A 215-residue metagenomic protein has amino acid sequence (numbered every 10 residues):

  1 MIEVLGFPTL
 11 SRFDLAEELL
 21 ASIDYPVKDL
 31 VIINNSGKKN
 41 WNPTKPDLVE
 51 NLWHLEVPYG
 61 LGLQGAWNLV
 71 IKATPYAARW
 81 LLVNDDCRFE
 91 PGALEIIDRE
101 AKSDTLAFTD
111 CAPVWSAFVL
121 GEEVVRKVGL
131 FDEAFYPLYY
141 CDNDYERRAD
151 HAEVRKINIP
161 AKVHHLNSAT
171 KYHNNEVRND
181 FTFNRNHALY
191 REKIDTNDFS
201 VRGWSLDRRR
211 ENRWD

Functional and structural regions predicted by a protein language model:
S11-Y25: Short, well-formed alpha-helical segments that are part of the catalytic scaffolds of diverse glycosyltransferases
K28-K38, L55-V57: Short beta-strand/loop segment that forms part of the nucleotide-sugar
I33-T44, C87-R88: A conserved acidic beta->alpha catalytic loop
V57-T74: Glycine-rich, basic loop-to-helix element that forms the pyrophosphate-binding segment of sugar-nucleotide handling
A77-R88: Short beta-strand-to-loop acidic/aromatic patch adjacent to the donor-nucleotide binding site
G92-T109: Conserved donor-nucleotide/metal-binding helix-loop-beta segment in metal-dependent transferases, i.e., the alpha-helix
E122-Y139, R148-V154, N158-I159: Aromatic-glycine-rich donor-binding/catalytic loop that engages nucleotide-sugar donors across glycosyltransferases
N143-D215: C-terminal catalytic/acceptor-binding lobe
